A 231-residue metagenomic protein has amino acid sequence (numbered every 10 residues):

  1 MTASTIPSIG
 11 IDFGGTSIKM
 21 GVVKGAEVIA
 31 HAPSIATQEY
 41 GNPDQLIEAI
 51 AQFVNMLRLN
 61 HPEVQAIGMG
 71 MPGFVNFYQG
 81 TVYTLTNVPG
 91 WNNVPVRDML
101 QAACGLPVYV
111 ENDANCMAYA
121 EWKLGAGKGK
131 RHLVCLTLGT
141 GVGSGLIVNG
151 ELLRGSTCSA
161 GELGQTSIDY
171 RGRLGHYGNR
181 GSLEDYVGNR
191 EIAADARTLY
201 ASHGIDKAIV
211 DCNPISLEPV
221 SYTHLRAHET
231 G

Functional and structural regions predicted by a protein language model:
T2-A3, G125-K130, C135-L138, S156 (+1 more regions): Solvent-exposed alpha-helices and their adjacent loops that cap or buttress functional pockets in soluble metabolic
S4-Q45, V82-Y83, C158: Short glycine-rich, Thr/Ser-proximal phosphate-binding strand/loop in the N-terminal lobe of ATP-dependent enzymes
S8-D12, A66-G68, L133-T137, G143-G145: Short glycine-aspartate micro-motif
Q38-A51, N55, Q65-I67, F74-H132: Glycine-rich phosphate-binding loop and adjoining helix at the ATP-binding site of ATP-dependent phosphoryl-transfer
V110-A114, G155, Q165-G204: Glycine-rich phosphate-binding loop plus the immediately following alpha-helix
S159-L163: Structural signature of FAD isoalloxazine-binding scaffolds in flavoprotein oxidoreductases
T223-T230: Conserved small/polar residues in nucleotide/adenosyl-binding loops
